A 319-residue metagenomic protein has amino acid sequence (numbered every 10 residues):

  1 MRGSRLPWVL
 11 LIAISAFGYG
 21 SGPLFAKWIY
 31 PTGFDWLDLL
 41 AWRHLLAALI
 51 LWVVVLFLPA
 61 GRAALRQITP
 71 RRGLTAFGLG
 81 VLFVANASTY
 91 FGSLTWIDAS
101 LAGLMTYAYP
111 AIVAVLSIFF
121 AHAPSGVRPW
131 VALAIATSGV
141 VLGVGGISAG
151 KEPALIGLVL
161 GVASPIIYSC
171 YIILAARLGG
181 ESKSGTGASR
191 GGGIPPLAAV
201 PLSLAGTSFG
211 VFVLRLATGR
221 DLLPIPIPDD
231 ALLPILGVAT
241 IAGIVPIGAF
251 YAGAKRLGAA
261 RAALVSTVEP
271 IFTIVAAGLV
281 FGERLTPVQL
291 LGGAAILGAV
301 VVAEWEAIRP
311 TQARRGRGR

Functional and structural regions predicted by a protein language model:
M1-W42, V81, T89, G150-R190 (+2 more regions): Glycine-/small-residue-enriched transmembrane alpha-helix faces in small-molecule transporters and effluxers
P7-S15, W42, R62-T89, I156-S164 (+3 more regions): Loop-to-transmembrane-helix transition segments
A16, W42, A102-A108, L174-S208 (+1 more regions): Helix-helix packing/entry segments at the starts of transmembrane helices
G18-P23, V55-L101, M105-T106, L142 (+1 more regions): Specific transmembrane alpha-helical segments of multi-pass solute transporters/efflux pumps, especially DMT/EamA
L24-W36, A64-L65, T95, V144-I156 (+2 more regions): Membrane-interface helix termini and inter-helical loops of multi-pass transporters
I29, L39, R43, S93 (+6 more regions): Hydrophobic/aromatic residues within transmembrane alpha-helices of multi-pass small-molecule transporters
D38-L49, F83, F91-P124, S164 (+1 more regions): Specific alpha-helical transmembrane segments that line the substrate/conduction pathway and gating interfaces
L51, L116, S125-I147, A276 (+1 more regions): Hydrophobic transmembrane alpha-helices of multi-pass small-molecule transport proteins
